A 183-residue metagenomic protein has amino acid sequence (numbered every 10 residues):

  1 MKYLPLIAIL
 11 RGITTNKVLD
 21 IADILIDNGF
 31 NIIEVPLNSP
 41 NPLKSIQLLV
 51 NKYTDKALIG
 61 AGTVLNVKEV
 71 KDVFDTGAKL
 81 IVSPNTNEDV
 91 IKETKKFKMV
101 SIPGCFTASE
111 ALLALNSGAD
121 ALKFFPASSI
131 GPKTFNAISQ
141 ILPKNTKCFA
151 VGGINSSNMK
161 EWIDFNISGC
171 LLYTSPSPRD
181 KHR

Functional and structural regions predicted by a protein language model:
M1-T76: Conserved N-terminal beta1-alpha1 strand-loop-helix module at the mouth
P5, Y53-G60, K96-I102, L142-F149: Short beta-strand/loop segments at the ligand-binding rim of alpha/beta enzyme cores
I33-S39, L58-L65, A78-N85, S101-F106 (+1 more regions): Catalytic beta/alpha-barrel core
L37-N51, K68, S83-K96, L112 (+3 more regions): Active-site-adjacent beta->alpha loops and helix N-cap segments on the catalytic face of soluble alpha/beta enzymes
A61-G62, F149-I154, C170-Y173: Glycine-rich beta-strand-to-loop/alpha-helix junction loops that act as flexible
V67-D75, E110-N116, N155-N166: Catalytic cores of alpha/beta
Y173-R183: Single conserved hydrophobic/aromatic residue that forms the stacking wall/gate of nucleotide- or nucleobase-binding
